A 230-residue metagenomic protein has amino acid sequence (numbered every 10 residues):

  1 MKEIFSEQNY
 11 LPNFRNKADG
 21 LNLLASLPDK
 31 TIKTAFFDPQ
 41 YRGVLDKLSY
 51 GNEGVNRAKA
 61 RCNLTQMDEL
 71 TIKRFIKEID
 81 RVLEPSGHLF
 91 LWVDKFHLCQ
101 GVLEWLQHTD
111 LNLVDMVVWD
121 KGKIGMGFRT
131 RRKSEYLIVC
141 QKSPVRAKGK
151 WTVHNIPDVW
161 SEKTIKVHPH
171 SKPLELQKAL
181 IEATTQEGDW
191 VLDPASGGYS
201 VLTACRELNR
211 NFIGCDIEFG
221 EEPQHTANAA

Functional and structural regions predicted by a protein language model:
M1-F37, R42, E207, G220 (+1 more regions): SAM-dependent nucleic-acid methyltransferase catalytic core
L11, P28, P85-S86, R132-K133 (+1 more regions): Residue-level preference for short coil/turn positions at secondary-structure junctions
R15-A18, C62-K73, V167-E175: Conserved phosphate-coordination/catalytic loops
L23, R74-E78, L176-L180: Well-ordered alpha-helical segments embedded in enzymatic catalytic cores
S26-P28, D80-V82, L180-Q186: Glycine-rich helix-loop-beta junction characteristic of Rossmann-like nucleotide cofactor-binding loops
P28-H88, V201, L208: SAM-dependent methyltransferase catalytic-core segment centered on the flexible catalytic loop and adjoining short
F36-F37, Y41, L45-N56, L91 (+1 more regions): Class I S-adenosyl-L-methionine
T65-G122: Conserved Class I SAM-dependent methyltransferase catalytic core
